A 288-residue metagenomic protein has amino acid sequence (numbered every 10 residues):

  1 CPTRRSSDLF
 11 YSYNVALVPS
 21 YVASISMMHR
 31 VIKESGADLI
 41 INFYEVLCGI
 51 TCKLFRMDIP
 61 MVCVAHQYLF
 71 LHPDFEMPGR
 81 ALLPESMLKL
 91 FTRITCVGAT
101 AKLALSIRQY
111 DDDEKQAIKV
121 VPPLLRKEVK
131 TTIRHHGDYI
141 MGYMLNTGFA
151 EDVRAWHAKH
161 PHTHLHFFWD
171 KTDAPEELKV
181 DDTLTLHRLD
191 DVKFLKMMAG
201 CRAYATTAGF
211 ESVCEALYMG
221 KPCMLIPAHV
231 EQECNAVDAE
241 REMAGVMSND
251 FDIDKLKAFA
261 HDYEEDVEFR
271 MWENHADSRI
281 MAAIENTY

Functional and structural regions predicted by a protein language model:
P2-S6: Short, small-residue-biased leader/transition segments that mark boundaries at the very start of proteins
H29-E45: Short N-terminal targeting/anchoring amphipathic segment
L39-F43, K196-N235: A donor-sugar binding/catalytic signature common to diverse glycosyltransferases and related nucleotide-sugar
Y44-L47, S106-Y110, F167-E176: Short, polar loop motifs at secondary-structure junctions
F55-V120: Active-site-proximal region of nucleotide-activated glycan assembly enzymes, centered on histidine/acidic-rich loops
I94-A101, R108, M243-Y288: Leloir-type glycosyltransferase catalytic cores
P122-C201: Donor-nucleotide binding loops and adjacent catalytic segments primarily of GT-B fold Leloir glycosyltransferases
L178-K179, L189, P222-E265: Nucleotide-sugar donor-binding patch of glycosyltransferase catalytic domains
